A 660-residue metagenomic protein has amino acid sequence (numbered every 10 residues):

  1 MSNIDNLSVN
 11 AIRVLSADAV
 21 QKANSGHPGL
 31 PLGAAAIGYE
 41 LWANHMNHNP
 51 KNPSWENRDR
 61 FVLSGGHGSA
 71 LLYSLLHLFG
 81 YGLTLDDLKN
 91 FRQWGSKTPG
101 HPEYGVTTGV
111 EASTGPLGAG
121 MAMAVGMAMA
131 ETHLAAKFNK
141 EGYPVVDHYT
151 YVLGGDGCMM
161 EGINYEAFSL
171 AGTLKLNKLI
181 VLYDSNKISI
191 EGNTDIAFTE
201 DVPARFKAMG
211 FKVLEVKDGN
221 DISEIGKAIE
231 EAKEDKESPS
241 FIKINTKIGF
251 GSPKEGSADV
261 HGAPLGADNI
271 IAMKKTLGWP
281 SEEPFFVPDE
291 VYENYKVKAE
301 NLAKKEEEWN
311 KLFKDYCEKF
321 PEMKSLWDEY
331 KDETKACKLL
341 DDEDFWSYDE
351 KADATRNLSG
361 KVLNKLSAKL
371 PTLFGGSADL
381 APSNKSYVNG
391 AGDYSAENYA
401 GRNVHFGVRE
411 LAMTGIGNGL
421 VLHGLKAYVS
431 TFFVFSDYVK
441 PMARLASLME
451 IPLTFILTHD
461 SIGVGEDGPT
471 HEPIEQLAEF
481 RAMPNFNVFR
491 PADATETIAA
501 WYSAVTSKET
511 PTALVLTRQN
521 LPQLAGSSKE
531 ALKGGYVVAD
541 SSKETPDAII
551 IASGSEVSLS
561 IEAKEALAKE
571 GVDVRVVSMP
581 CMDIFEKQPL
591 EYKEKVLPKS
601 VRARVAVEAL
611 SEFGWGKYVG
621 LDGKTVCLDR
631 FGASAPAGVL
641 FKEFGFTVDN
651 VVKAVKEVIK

Functional and structural regions predicted by a protein language model:
M1-A34, L153-G154, C158-G162, I180 (+8 more regions): Conserved acidic/glycine
S2-V14, N44-H48, T84-V106, A381-S395 (+2 more regions): Acidic-glycine-rich active-site phosphate/pyrophosphate-binding loop
L15-A23, P50-D59, P99-T114, V145-Y151 (+4 more regions): Glycine/charged-rich beta-loop-alpha catalytic/anionic-binding loops adjacent to active sites
A23-A35, F61-H67, R92, P102-M123 (+9 more regions): Active-site nucleophile and cofactor-binding loops and adjacent substrate-binding regions of central metabolic enzymes
G33-T173, Y387-V388, L420: Cofactor-binding active-site loop characterized by glycine-rich and histidine/acidic residues
N49, T132-E141, L422-Y438, L453: Glycine-rich phosphate/pyrophosphate-binding loops and their adjacent beta-strand/loop elements at enzyme active sites
Q93-G105, M123, M129, H133-K137 (+5 more regions): Thiamine diphosphate
Y149-G155, M159, A446-S461, E466-D467: A structural-propensity feature for long, helix-poor, extended segments
